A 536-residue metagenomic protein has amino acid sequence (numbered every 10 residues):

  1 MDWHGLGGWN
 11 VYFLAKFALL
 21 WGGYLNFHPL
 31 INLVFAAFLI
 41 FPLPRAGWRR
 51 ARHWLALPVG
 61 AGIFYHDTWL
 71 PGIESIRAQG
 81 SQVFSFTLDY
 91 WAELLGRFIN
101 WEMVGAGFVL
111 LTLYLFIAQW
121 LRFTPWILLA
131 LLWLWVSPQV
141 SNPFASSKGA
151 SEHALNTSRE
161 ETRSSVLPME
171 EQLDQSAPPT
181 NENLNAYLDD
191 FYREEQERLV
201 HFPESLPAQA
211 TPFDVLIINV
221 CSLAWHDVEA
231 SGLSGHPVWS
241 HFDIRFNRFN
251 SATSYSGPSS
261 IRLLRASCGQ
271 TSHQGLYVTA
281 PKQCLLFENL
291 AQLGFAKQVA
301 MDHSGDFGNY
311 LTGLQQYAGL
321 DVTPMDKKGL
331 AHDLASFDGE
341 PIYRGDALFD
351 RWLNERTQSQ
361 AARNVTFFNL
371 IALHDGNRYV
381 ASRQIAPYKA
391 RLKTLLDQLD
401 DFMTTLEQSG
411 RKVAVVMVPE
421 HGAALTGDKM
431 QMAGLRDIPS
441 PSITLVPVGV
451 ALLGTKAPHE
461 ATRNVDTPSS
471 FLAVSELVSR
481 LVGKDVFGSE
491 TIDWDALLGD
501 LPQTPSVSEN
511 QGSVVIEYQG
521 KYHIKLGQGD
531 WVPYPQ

Functional and structural regions predicted by a protein language model:
M1-E160: Transmembrane and membrane-interface helices of multi-pass, inner-membrane envelope-modifying transferases
S141-Y379, F471, E476-V482, F487-L498: Active-site-proximal alpha/beta segments of enzymes that process anionic O-linked groups
Y277-C284, I385-K393, R436-T444, K456-V478 (+1 more regions): A short beta-strand-to-alpha-helix junction
L290-G294, F402-K412: A structural motif corresponding to the C-terminal end of an alpha-helix and its immediate exit/capping segment
G308, W352-D397, D401, A424-L435: Active-site His/acidic residue clusters
L399, E420, V448, V474 (+1 more regions): Hydrophobic, well-ordered secondary-structure elements that form the walls of internal hydrophobic environments
R411-K412, V418-K456: Histidine-centered active-site microenvironments of extracellular/periplasmic hydrolases and transferases
V486-Q536: Phosphate/adenylate-binding glycine loop and adjacent helical scaffold
